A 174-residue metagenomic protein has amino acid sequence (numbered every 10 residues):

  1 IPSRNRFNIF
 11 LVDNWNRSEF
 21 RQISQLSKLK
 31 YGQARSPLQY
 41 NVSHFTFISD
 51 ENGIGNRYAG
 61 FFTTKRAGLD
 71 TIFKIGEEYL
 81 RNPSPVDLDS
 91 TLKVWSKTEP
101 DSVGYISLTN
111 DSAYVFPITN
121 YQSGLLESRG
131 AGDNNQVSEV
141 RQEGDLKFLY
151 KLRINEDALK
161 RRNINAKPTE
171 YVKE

Functional and structural regions predicted by a protein language model:
I1-S3, D13-N14, T46-N52, G60-F62 (+1 more regions): Beta-strand C-termini and the immediately following turn/loop, strongest in propeller blades
S3-N5, L11-Y40, F61-L126, D157-K173: Multi-bladed beta-propeller domains
N8-F10, N56-Y58, F148-Y150: A short loop-to-beta-strand structural motif that recurs across blades of beta-propeller domains
Q33-R35, G53-G55, R66, L146-K147: Flexible loop/turn segments at secondary-structure boundaries
V42-H44, D133-N135: Short coil/turn segments that connect the beta-strands within blades of beta-propeller domains
T119-G124, G130-N134, R141-G144, R153: N-terminal, cleavable Sec-dependent signal peptides of secreted/periplasmic/extracellular proteins
V137-E139, E143-A166: C-terminal/domain-terminus segments
